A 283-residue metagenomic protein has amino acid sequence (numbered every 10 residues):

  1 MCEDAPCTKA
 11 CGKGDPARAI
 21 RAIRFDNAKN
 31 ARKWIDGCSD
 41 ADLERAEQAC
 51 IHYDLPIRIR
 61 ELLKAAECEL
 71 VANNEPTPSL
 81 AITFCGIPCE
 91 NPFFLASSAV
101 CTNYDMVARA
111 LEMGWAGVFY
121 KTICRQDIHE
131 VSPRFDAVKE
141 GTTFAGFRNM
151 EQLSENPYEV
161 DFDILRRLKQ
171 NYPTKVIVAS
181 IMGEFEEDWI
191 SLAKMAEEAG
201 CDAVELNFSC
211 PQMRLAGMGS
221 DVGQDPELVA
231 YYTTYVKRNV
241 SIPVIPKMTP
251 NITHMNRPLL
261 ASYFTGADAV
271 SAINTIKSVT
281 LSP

Functional and structural regions predicted by a protein language model:
M1-N74, T275-I276: Ferredoxin-type iron-sulfur electron-transfer modules and their immediate structural context
C2, P6, G14, D26 (+12 more regions): Conserved active-site and cofactor/substrate-binding residues in soluble primary-metabolism enzymes
I20, M150, V178, M218: Generic anion/oxyanion-binding catalytic loop in active/binding sites
A65, R167, Y235: Solvent-exposed, charged/polar functional surfaces in cytosolic regulatory/catalytic domains
N73-I177, G183-E184: N-terminal capping/small domains of soluble enzymes
A108-M113, G117, Q170-K175, M182-P283: Alpha/beta enzyme core
